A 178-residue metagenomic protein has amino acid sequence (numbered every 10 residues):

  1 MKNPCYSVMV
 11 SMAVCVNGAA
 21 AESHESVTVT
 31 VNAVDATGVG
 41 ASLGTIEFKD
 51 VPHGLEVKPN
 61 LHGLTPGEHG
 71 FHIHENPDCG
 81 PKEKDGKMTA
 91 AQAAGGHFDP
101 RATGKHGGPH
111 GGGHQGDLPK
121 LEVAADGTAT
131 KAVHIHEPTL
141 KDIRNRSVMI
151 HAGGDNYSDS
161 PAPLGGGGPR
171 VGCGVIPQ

Functional and structural regions predicted by a protein language model:
M1-S7: Bacterial Sec-dependent N-terminal signal peptides
C5, G18-Q178: N-terminal leader/targeting pre-sequences
S7-C15: Bacterial N-terminal signal peptides
